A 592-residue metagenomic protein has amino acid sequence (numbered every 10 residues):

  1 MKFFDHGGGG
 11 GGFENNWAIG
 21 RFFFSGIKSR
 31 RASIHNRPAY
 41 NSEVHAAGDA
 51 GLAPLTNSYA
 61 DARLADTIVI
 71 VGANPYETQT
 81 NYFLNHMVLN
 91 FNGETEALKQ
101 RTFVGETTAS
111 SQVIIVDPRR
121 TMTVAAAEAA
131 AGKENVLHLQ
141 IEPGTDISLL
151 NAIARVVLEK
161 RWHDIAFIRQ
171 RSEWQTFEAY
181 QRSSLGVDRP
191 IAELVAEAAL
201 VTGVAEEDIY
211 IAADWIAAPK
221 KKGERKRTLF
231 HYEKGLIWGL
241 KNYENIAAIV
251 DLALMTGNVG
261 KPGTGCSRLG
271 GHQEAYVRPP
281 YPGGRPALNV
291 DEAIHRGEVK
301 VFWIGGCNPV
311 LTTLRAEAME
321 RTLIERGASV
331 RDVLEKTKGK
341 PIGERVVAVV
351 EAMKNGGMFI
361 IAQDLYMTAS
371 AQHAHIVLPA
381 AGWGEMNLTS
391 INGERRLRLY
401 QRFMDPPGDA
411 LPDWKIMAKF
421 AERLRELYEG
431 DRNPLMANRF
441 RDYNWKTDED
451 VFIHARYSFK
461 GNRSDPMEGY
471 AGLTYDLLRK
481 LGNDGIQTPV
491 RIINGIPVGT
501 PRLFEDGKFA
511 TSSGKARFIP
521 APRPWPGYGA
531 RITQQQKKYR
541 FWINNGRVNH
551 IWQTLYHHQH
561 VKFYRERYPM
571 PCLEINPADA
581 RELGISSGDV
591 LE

Functional and structural regions predicted by a protein language model:
F3, D214-E298, N387, A510 (+1 more regions): A glycine-rich, hydrophobic/aromatic-adjacent loop/helix-cap motif
D5-N15, P75-E77, R120, G235-W238 (+1 more regions): Gly/Ser/Thr-rich loops at beta-strand to alpha-helix junctions that form or flank small-molecule/cofactor-binding
G8-R63, N258-R278: Anionic-ligand anchoring segments at beta-strand to alpha-helix junctions in alpha/beta enzyme folds, i.e., glycine
R21-S29, V71, A152, V156 (+19 more regions): Generic, well-ordered alpha-helical scaffold segments in large soluble proteins
I70, Y76-A131, E142, G284-G408 (+1 more regions): A cross-kingdom feature strongest in bacterial/archaeal respiratory oxidoreductases
V71-G72, E134-N135, F177, I191-V195 (+2 more regions): Flexible glycine/proline-enriched surface loops and loop-helix/loop-strand junctions
T107-Q112, R119-R225: Long, well-ordered, tryptophan-enriched scaffold segments
K160-Y210, F403-E505, R565-P569, D589: N-terminal leader/propeptide and maturation segments of large enzyme subunits in energy/redox metabolism and hydrolases
